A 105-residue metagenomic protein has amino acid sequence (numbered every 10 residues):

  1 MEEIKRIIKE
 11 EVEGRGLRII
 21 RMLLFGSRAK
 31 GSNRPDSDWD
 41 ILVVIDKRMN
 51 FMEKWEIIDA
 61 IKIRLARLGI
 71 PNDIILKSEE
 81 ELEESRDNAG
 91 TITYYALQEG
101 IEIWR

Functional and structural regions predicted by a protein language model:
M1-R21, K30-P35, D46-R105: Catalytic core of pol beta-like nucleotidyltransferases
D40-V44: Short beta-strand->loop micro-motif that forms the acidic, two-metal-ion catalytic signature in nucleotide-processing
